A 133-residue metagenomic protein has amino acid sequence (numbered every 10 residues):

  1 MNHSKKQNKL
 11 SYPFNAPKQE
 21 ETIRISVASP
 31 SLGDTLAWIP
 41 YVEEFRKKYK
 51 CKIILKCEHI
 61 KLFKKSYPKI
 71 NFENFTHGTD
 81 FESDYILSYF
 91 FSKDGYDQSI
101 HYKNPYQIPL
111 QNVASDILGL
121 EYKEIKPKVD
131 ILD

Functional and structural regions predicted by a protein language model:
M1-D133: Catalytic machinery of carbohydrate-active enzymes, primarily nucleotide-sugar-dependent glycosyltransferases
